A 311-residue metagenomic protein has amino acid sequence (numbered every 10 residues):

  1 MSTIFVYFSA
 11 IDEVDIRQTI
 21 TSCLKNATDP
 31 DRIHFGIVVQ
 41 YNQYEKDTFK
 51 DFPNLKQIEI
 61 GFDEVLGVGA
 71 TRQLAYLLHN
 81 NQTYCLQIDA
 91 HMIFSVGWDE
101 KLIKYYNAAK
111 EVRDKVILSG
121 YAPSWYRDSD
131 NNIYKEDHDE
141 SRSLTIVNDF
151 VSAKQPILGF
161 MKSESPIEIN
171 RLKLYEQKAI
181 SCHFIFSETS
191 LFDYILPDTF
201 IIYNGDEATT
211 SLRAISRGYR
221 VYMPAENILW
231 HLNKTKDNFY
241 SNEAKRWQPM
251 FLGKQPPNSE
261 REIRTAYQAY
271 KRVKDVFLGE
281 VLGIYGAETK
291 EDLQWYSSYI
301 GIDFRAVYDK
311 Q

Functional and structural regions predicted by a protein language model:
S2-G301: Catalytic cores of eukaryotic secretory-pathway lumenal/extracellular enzymes that build and remodel glycoconjugates
Q311: Membrane-interface aromatic/basic loop that binds lipid-linked glycans or pyrophosphate carriers, typified by
